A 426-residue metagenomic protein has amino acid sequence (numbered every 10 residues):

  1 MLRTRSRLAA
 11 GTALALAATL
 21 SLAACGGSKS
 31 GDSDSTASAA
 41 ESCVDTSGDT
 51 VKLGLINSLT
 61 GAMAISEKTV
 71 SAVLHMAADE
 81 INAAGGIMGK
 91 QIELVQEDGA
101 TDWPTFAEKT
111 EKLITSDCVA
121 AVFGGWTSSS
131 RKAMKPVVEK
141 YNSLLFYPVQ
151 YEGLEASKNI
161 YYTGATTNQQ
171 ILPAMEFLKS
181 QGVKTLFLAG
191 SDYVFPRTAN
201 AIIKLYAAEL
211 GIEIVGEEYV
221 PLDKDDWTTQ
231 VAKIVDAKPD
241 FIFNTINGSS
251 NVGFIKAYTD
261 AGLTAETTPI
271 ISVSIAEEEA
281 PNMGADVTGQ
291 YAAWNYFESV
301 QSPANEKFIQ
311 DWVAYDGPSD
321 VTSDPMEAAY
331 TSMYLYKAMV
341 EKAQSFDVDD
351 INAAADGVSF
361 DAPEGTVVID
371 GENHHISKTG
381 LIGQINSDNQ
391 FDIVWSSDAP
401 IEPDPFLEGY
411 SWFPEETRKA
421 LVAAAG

Functional and structural regions predicted by a protein language model:
T4, S33-A39, I65-A72, A83-L154 (+3 more regions): Beta-alpha junction/loop-to-helix N-cap segments that form part of ligand/metal-binding clefts
A23-T36: Bacterial lipoprotein signal-peptidase II cleavage site
A39, P363-G426: Solvent-exposed, acidic/polar segments of extracytosolic/periplasmic ligand-binding ectodomains
A39-H75, E97-P104, W126-S129, A189-R197 (+3 more regions): Extracytoplasmic "Venus flytrap"
L59, I160-L222, F241, Y336: An alpha-beta-alpha
F106, T163-L186, R197-N200, D225-T228 (+4 more regions): Hydrophobic alpha-helical segments within soluble ligand-binding/sensing domains
N200-W294: Extracellular/periplasmic bilobed ligand-binding domains
A257-Y330, V340-F346, S397-A425: Extracellular/periplasmic periplasmic-binding protein-like sensory domains
